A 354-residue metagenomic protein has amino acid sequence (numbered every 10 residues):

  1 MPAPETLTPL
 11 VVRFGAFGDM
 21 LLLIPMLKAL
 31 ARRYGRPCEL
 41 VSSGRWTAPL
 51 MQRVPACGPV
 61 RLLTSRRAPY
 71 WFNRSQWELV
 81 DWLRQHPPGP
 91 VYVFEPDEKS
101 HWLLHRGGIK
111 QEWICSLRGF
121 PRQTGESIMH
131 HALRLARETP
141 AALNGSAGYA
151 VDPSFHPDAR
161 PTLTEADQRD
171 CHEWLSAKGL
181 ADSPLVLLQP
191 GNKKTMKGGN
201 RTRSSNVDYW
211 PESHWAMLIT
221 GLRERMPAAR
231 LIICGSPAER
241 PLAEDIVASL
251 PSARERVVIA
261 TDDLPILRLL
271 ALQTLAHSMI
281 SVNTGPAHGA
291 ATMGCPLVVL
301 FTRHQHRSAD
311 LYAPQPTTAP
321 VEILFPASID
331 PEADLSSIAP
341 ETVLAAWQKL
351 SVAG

Functional and structural regions predicted by a protein language model:
M1-G354: Catalytic machinery of carbohydrate-active enzymes, primarily nucleotide-sugar-dependent glycosyltransferases
